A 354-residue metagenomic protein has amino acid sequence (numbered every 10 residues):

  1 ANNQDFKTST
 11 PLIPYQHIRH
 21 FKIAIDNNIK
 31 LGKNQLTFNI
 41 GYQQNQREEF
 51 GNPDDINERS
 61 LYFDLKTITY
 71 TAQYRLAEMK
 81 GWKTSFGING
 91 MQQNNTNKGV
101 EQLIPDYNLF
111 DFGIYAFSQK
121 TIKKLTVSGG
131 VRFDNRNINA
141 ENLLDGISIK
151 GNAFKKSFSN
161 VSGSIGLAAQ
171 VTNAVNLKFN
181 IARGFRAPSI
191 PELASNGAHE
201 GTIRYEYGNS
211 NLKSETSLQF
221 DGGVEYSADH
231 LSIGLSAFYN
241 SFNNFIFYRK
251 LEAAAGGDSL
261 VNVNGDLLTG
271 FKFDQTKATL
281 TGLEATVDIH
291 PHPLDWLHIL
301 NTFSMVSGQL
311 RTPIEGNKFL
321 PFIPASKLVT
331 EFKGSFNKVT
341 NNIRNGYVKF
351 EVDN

Functional and structural regions predicted by a protein language model:
A1-Q93, S232-G234: Outer-membrane beta-barrel domain signature, strongest for Gram-negative TonB-dependent receptors and also present
I13-R19, N57-K66, L103-F110, I149-S159 (+3 more regions): Replace "Gram-negative outer membrane beta-barrel proteins" with "bacterial and organellar outer membrane beta-barrel
I23-I29, Y70-L76, I114-K120, I165-A169 (+6 more regions): Residues on the lipid-exposed face of transmembrane beta-strands in outer-membrane beta-barrel proteins
K30-Q35, A77-K83, K124, A174 (+3 more regions): Short loop/turn motifs that connect adjacent beta-strands in outer-membrane beta-barrel proteins
L36-I40, T84-I88, V127-G129, L177-F179 (+4 more regions): Transmembrane beta-strands of outer-membrane beta-barrel proteins
E58-Y74, Y207-K213, Q219, S232-H298: Outer membrane beta-barrel strand-and-loop segments of large Gram-negative receptors, especially TonB-dependent
M79-S85, N89-M91, K98-F242: Structural signature of Gram-negative outer-membrane beta-barrels, strongest in the C-terminal barrel of TonB-dependent
F238-S241, L260-N354: Gram-negative outer-membrane beta-barrel transporters
